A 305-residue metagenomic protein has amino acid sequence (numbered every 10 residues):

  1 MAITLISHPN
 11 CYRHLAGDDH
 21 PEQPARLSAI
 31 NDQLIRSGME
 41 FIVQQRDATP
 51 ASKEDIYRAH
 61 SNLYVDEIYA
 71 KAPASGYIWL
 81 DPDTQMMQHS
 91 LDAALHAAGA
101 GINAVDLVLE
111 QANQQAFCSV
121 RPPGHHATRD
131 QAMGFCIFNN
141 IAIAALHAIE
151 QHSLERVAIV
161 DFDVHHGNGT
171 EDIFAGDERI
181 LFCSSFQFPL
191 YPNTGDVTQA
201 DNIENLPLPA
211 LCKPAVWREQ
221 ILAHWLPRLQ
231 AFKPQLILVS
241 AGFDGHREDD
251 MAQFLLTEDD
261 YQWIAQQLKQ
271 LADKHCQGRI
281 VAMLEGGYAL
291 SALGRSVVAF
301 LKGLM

Functional and structural regions predicted by a protein language model:
M1-V160, H165-M305: HDAC/HDAC-like amidohydrolase catalytic core signature
